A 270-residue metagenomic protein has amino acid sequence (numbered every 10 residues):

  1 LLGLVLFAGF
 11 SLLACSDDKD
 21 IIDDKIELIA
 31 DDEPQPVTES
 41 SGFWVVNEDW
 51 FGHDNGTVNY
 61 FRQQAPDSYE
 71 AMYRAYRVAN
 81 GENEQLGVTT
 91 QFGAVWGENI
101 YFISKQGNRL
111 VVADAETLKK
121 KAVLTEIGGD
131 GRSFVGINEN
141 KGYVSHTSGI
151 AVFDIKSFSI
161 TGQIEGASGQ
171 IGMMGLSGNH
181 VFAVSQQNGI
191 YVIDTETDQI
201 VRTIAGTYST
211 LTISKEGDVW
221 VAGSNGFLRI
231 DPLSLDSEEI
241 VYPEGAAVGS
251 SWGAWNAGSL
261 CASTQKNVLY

Functional and structural regions predicted by a protein language model:
L1, V5-F43: Bacterial Sec-dependent N-terminal signal peptides
D24-I26, D67-Q85, K119-E126, F158-E165 (+2 more regions): A short beta-strand motif characteristic of beta-propeller blades
L28-P34, Q85-F92, G128-E139, S168-G178 (+2 more regions): Repeated scaffold domains used in trafficking and secretory/extracellular systems, primarily beta-propellers
G42-V46, N99-I103, K141-V144, H180-A183 (+2 more regions): Conserved beta-propeller blade signature
V46-R132, G136-E139: Post-signal peptide N-terminal segment of secreted/secretory-pathway proteins
D49-D54, G107-R109, G149-I150, N188-G189 (+1 more regions): Short glycine/acidic-enriched loop and turn motifs that connect beta-strands
V58-Q63, V112-D114, F153, Y191-D194 (+1 more regions): Hydrophobic/aromatic beta-strand positions that recur at structurally equivalent sites within the blades
K120-S177: Asp-box/WD-like beta-propeller blade repeats and closely related beta-sheet repeat scaffolds
